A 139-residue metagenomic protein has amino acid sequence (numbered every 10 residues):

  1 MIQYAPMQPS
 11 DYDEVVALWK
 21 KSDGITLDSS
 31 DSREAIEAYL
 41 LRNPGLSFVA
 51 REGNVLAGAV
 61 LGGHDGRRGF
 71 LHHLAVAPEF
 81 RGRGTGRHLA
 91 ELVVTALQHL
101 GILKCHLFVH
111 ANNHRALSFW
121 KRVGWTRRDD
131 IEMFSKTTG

Functional and structural regions predicted by a protein language model:
I2-Q3: Extreme N-terminal starter segment of soluble prokaryotic enzymes
P6-H73, A90-L92, A96, L100 (+2 more regions): Acetyl-CoA-dependent GNAT
Q8, A77, R81, H110: Residue-level recognition of the GNAT/N-acetyltransferase active site
N54, G84, N113: Conserved G/P- and acidic residue-centered "switch" motifs that form tight phosphate/ATP-binding loops in soluble
V76, G82-T95, R122: Conserved acetyl-CoA-binding loop-helix of GNAT-fold acetyltransferases
L97-V109: Conserved GNAT acetyl-CoA-binding A-motif
L107-A116, S135-G139: Conserved beta-strand-loop-alpha-helix junction that forms the acyl-donor binding cleft
K121-D130: Conserved acetyl-CoA-binding loop of GNAT-fold acetyltransferases
